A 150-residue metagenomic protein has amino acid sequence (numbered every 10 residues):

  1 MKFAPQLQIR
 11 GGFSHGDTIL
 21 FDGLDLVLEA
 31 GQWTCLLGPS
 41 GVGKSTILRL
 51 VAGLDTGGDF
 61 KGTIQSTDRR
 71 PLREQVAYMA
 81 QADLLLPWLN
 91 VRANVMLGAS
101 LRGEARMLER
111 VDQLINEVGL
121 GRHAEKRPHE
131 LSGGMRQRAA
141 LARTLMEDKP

Functional and structural regions predicted by a protein language model:
L37-P39: The feature captures the beta-strand-to-loop junction immediately N-terminal to the Walker
A52: Helix-to-loop junction immediately C-terminal to a conserved catalytic motif
L72, R92, A124-R127: Signature (C-motif/LSGGQ) region and adjacent switch/coupling loops of ABC-type ATPase nucleotide-binding domains
W88-M96: Short coil-to-helix segment of the ABC ATPase nucleotide-binding domain corresponding to the Q-loop/switch region
E104-H123: Conserved ABC ATPase "signature" region
R127-L131, M135: Conserved ABC ATPase signature
L141: Hydrophobic anchor residue at the start of the ABC signature
M146-P150: A short, proline-enriched helix->beta-strand linker immediately N-terminal to the Walker B motif in ABC-type P-loop
